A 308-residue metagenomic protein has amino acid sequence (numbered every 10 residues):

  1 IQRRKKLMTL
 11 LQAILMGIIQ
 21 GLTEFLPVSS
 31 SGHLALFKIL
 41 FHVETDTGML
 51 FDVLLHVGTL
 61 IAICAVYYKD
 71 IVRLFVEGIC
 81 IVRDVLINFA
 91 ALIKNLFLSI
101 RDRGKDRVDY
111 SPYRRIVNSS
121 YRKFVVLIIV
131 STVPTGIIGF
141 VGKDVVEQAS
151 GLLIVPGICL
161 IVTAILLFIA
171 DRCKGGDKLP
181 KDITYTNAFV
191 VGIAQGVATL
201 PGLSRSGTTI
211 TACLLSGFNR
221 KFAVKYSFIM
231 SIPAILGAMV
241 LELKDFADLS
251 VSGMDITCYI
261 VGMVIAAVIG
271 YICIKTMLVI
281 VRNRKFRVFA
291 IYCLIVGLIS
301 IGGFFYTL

Functional and structural regions predicted by a protein language model:
R3-L308: Multi-pass membrane proteins that catalyze or facilitate reactions on polyprenyl-/lipid-phosphate substrates and their
